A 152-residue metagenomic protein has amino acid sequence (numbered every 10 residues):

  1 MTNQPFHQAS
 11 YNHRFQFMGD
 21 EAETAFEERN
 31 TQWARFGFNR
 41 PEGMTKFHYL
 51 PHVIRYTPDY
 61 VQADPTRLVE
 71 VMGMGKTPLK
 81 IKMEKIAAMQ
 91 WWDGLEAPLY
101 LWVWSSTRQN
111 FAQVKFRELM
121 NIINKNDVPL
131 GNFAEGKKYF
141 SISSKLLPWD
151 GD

Functional and structural regions predicted by a protein language model:
T2, L130-D152: Charged phosphate-binding loop/patch that engages nucleotide di/tri-phosphates or the phosphate backbone of nucleic
T2-Q16, R35-P65: Active-site metal-binding core of divalent-cation-utilizing nuclease and nuclease-like domains
M18-F26, E84-A88: Conserved alpha-helical elements of sugar-nucleotide-dependent glycosyltransferases
N30, P58-G75: Conserved catalytic cores of phosphodiester-cleaving nucleases, focusing on short active-site segments
G37, L68-E70, Y100-V103: A structural signal for short, well-ordered beta-strand segments and their strand-loop junctions that often border
E70, T77-P78, R108-Q113: Short catalytic/ligand-binding loop motif for oxyanion handling, primarily in non-cytosolic enzymes, centered on
G75-I86: Active-site-adjacent loop/helix micro-motif of nuclease/hydrolase catalytic cores
Q90-L119: Nucleic-acid nuclease catalytic cores
